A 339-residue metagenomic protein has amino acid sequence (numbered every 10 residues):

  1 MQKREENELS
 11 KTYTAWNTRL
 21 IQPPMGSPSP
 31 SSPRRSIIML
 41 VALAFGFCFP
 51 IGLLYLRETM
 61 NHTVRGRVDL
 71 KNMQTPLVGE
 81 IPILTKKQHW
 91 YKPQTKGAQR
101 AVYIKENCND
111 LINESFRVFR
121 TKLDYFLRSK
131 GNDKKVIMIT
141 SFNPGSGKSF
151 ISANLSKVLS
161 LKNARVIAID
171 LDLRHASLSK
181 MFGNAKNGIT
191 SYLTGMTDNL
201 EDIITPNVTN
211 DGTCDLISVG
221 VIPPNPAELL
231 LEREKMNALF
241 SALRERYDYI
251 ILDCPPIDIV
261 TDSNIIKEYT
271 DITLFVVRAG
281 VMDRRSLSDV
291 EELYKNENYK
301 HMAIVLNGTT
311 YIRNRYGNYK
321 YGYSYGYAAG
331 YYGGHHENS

Functional and structural regions predicted by a protein language model:
M1-P23: Non-transmembrane alpha-helical coiled-coil
K3-E6, S10, T121-S129, Y249: Conserved helix-loop functional segments at active or binding sites
P23-V41, D124: Long, low-complexity, repeat-rich, intrinsically disordered, solvent-exposed domains used in surface/appendage assembly
L40-R165, L171-T190, T194, D198-E201 (+3 more regions): Short boundary/hinge segments that flank catalytic cores
T190, I217-D262: Switch II (G3) loop of P-loop NTPases
L193-P223: Nucleotide-state-sensitive switch-loop elements of NTP-binding domains
Y249, I272-F275, A303: Well-ordered beta-strand positions
T261-G280: Inter-motif core of Ras-like GTPase G domains
